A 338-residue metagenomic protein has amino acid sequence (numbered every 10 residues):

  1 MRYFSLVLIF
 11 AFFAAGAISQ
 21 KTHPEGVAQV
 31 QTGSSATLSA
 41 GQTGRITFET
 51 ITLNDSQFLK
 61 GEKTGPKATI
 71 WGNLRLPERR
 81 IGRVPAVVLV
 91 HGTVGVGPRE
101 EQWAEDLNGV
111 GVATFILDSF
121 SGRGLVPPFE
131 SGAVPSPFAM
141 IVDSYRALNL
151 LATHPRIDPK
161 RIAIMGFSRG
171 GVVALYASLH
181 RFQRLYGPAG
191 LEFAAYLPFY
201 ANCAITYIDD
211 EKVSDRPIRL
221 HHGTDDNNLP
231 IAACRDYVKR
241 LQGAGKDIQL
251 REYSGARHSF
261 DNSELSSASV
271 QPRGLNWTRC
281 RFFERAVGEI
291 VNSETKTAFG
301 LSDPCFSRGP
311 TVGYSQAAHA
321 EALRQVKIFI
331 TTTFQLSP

Functional and structural regions predicted by a protein language model:
S5-A14: Bacterial N-terminal signal peptides
H23-G82: N-terminal cap/lid segment of alpha/beta-hydrolase-fold proteins
L59-N73, A86-T153, F283, S302-T311: Serine-hydrolase catalytic machinery in alpha/beta-hydrolase-like enzymes
P85, A194, P217: Alpha/beta-hydrolase fold active-site loops
S136-S214, N227-N228, A232: Primarily recognizes the serine-hydrolase "nucleophile elbow" in alpha/beta-hydrolase and SGNH/GDSL folds
L220-H222, D226: Short beta-strand/loop motif that positions the catalytic acidic residue of the alpha/beta-hydrolase fold
P230-R240: Short alpha-helix in the alpha/beta-hydrolase fold that links the catalytic acid
D247-P338: C-terminal catalytic histidine-bearing segment of alpha/beta-hydrolase fold enzymes
